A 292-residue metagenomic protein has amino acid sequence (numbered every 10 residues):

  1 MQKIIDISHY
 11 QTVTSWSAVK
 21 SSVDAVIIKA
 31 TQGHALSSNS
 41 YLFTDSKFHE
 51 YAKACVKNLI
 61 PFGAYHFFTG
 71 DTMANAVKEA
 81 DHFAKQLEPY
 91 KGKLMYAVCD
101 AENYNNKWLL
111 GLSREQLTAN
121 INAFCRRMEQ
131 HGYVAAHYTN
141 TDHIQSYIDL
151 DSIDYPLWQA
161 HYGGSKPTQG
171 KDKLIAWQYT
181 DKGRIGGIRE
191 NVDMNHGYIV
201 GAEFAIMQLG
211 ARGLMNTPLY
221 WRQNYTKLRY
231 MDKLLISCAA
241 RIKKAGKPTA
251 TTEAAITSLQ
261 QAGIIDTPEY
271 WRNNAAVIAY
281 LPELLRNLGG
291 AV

Functional and structural regions predicted by a protein language model:
M1-A123, E129-G132: Substrate-binding cleft of extracellular glycoside hydrolase catalytic domains
M1-S17, S22-D24, E115, L150-M207: Functionally critical loop-and-helix segments that line ligand-binding/catalytic clefts of soluble enzyme domains
S15, T44-Y51, A76-E79, F83 (+5 more regions): Stable alpha-helical elements in mature extracytoplasmic
A30, V56-L59, L87, K91 (+6 more regions): Sec/Tat-exported extracytoplasmic proteins
F62, V134-A136, L157: Hydrophobic anchor at the start of a short beta-strand that flanks the dinucleotide cofactor-binding loop
N75-K78, H143-S152: Glycine-rich, charge-decorated loop segments at or immediately adjacent to ligand/cofactor-binding or catalytic sites
M128-Q145: Aromatic-lined carbohydrate-recognition surfaces of secreted/lumenal glycan-active proteins
A202-V292: Short, solvent-exposed alpha-helical surface patches in non-cytosolic proteins
